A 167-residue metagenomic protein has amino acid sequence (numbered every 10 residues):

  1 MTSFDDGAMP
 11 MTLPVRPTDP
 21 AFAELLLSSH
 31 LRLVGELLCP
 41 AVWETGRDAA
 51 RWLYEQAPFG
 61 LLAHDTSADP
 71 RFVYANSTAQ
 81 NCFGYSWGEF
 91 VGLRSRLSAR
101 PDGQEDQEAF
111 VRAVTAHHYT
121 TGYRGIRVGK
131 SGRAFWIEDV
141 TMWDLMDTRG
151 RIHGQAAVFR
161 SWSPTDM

Functional and structural regions predicted by a protein language model:
M1-A41: Short, low-complexity N-terminal regulatory "tails/caps" that precede and couple sensory modules
S3-D5, L13-P14, A49-M167: Sensory/regulatory domains in signal-transduction proteins
W43-G46: Acidic, metal-coordinating catalytic segment for phosphate/diphosphate chemistry, firing primarily on the Nudix
